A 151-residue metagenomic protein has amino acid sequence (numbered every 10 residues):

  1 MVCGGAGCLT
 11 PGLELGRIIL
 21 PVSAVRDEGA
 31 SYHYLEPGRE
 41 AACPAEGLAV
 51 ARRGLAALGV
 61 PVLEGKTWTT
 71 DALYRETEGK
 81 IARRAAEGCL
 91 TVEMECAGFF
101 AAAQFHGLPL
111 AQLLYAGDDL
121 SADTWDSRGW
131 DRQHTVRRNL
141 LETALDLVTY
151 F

Functional and structural regions predicted by a protein language model:
M1-F151: Glycine-rich phosphate- or other oxyanion-binding loops that anchor nucleotides, phosphorylated ligands
